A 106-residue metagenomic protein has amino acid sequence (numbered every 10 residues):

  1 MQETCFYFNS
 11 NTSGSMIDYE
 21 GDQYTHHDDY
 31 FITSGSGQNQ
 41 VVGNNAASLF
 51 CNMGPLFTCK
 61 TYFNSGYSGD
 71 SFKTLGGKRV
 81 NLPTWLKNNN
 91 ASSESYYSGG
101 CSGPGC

Functional and structural regions predicted by a protein language model:
M1-C106: Compact beta-sheet-dominated domain cores in extracellular/mature segments
